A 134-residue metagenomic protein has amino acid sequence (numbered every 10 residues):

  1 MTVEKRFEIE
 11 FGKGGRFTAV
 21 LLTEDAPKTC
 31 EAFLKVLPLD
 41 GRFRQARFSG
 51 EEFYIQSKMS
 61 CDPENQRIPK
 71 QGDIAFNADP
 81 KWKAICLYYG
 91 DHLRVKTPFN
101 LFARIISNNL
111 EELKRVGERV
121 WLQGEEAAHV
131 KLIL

Functional and structural regions predicted by a protein language model:
M1-V3: Helix-rich terminal scaffold detector
K5-G12, A75: A short beta-strand micro-motif
E10, T18-L22: Generic structural detector for well-ordered beta-strands
G12-R16, W82: Glycine-centered tight beta-turn/hairpin loop motif at sheet-sheet or coil-to-beta transitions
L21-L134: Glycine-rich active-site loops that engage anionic ligands at enzyme catalytic sites
